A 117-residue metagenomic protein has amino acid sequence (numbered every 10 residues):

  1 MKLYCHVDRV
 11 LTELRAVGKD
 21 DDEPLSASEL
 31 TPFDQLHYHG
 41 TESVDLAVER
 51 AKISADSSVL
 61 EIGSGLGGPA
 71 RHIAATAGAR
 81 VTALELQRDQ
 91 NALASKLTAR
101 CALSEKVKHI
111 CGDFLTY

Functional and structural regions predicted by a protein language model:
M1-G18: N-terminal auxiliary segments of SAM/dcSAM-dependent transferases
G18-D20, L30, D45, P69-A70: Short, flexible segments with low predicted structural confidence
D20, H37-A55: Conserved alpha-helix/loop element of class I SAM-dependent methyltransferases that forms part of the SAM/SAH-binding
E23-P24: Conserved adenylate-forming
S28-L30, A55, A79-V81: A short, structure-level motif marking secondary-structure boundaries and short turns
S28-Y38: Class I SAM-dependent methyltransferase Rossmann-like catalytic core, especially the SAM/SAH-binding loop
S58-T116: Class I SAM-dependent methyltransferase SAM/SAH-binding core
